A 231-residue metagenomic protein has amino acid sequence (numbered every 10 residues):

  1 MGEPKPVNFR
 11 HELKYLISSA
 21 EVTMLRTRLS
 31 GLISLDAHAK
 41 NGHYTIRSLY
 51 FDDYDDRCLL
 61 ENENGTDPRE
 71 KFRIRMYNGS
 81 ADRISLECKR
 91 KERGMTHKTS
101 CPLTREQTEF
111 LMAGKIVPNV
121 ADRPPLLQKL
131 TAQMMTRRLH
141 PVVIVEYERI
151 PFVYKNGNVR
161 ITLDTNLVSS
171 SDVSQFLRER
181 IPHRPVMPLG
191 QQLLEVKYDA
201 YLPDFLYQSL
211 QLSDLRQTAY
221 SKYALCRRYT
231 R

Functional and structural regions predicted by a protein language model:
M1-R231: Phosphate-end processing signature that detects enzymes handling 5′-triphosphorylated RNA and polyphosphate
